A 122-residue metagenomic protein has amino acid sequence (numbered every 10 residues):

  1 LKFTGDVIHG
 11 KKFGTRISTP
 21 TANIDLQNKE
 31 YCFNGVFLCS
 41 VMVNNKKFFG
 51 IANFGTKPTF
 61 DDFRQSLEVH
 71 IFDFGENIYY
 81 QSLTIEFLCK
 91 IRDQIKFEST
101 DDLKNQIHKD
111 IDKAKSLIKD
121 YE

Functional and structural regions predicted by a protein language model:
F3, I8-E122: Phosphate/ribose-recognition catalytic cores of enzymes acting on nucleotide-derived substrates
